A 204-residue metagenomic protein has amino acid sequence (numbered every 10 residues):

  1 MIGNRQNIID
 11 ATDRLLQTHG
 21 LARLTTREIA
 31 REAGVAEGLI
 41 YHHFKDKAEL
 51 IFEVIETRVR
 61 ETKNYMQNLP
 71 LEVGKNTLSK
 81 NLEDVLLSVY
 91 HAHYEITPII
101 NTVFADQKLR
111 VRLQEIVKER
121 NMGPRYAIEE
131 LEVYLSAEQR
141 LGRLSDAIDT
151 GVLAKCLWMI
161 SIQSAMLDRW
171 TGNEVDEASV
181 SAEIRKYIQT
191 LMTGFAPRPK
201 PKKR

Functional and structural regions predicted by a protein language model:
G3-N4, I8-A11, L78: N-terminal positioning helix adjacent to the helix-turn-helix/winged-helix DNA-binding module
N7, L15-E49, E53, T57: Helix-turn-helix
E28, V73-N81, D149, L153: A conserved beta-strand->loop->alpha-helix hinge within the catalytic CA
E49, K80, D84, P98 (+5 more regions): Amphipathic alpha-helical interaction segments
E56, K80-L109, W158, I162 (+1 more regions): Helical hydrophobic small-molecule/effector-binding pocket
E56-D84: Amphipathic alpha-helical linker/stalk segments
Y94-T102, V111-L141, G151-K155, M166 (+1 more regions): Amphipathic alpha-helical packing segments from all-alpha helical-bundle domains
T193-R204: C-terminal effector-binding regulatory domain of bacterial HTH transcription factors
